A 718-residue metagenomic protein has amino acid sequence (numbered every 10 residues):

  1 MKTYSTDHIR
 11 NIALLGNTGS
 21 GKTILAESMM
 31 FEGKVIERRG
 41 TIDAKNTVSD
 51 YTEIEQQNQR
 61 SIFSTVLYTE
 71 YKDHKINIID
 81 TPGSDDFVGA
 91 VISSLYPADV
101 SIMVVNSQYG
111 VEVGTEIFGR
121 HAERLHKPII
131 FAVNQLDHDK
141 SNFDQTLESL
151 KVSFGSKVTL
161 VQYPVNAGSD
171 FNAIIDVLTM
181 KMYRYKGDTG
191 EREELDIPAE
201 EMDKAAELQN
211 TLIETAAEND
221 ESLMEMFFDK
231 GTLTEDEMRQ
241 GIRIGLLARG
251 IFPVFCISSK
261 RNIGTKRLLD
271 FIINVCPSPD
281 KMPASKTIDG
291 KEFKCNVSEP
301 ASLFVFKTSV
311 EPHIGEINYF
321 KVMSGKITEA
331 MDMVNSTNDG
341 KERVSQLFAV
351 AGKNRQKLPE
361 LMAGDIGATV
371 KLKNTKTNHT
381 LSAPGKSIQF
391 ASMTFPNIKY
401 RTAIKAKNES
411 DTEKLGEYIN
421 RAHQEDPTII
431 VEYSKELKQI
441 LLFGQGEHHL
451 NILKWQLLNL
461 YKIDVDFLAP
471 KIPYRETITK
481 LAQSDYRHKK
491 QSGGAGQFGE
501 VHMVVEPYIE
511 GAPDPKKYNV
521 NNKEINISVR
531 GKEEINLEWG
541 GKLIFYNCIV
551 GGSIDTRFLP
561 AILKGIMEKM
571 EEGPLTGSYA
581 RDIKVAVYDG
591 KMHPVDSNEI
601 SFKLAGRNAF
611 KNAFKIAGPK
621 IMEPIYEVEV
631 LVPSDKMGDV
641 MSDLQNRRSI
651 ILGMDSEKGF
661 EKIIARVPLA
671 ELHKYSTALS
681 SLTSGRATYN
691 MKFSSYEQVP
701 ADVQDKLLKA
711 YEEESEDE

Functional and structural regions predicted by a protein language model:
M1-S20, R38, S107-P312, M333 (+1 more regions): P-loop NTPase catalytic nucleotide-binding module
M1-V105, Y109-V111, K204, E218: P-loop NTPase switch module centered on the Walker A-proximal segment
S5, L67-K72, I244-G250, V431-S434: A short acidic-Thr-Gly-centered motif at the start of a beta-strand
T6-I9, K22-T23, K45-V48, Q59-S64 (+28 more regions): Amphipathic alpha-helical transducer elements in NTP-driven molecular machines
N46, K72-I76, Y96-I102, A216-M226 (+2 more regions): Gly-rich Lys/Arg/Thr-decorated short loops/hinges at beta-loop-alpha junctions or inter-strand turns that position
D73-K75, D99-S101, H126-A132, A248-P253 (+3 more regions): Short, surface-exposed connector motifs at secondary-structure boundaries
I78-D80, F255-C256, L442-F443: Short hydrophobic beta-strand that contains or immediately precedes a catalytic carboxylate
S149, V158-L160, P164, G168 (+2 more regions): Accessory interaction regions appended to the cores of large information-processing enzymes
